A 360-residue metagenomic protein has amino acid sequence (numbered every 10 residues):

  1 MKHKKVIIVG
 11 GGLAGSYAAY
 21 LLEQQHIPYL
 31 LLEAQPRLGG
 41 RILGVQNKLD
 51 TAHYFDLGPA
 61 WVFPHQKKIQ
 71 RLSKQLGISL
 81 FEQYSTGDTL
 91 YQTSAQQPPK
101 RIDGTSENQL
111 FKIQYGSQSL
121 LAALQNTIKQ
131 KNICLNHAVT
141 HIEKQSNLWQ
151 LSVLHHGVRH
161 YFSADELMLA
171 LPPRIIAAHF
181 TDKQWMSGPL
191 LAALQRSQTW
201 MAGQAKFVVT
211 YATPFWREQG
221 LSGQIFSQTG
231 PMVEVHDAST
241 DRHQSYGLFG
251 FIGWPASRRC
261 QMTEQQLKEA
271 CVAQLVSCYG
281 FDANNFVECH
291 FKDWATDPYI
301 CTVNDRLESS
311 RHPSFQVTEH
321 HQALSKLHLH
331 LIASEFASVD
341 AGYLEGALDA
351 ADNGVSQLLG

Functional and structural regions predicted by a protein language model:
K4-L31: N-terminal Rossmann-like FAD-binding beta1-loop-alpha1 element of flavoenzymes
I7-V9, L32, V139, F162-I176: Short hydrophobic core segments
Y17, L221, G230-G360: Conserved flavin/dinucleotide-binding core of flavoenzymes
E23-L49: Glycine-rich FAD pyrophosphate-binding loop
Y54, Q70-L90, W216-L221, N284: A short alpha-helix-loop-beta-strand transition element characteristic of N-terminal alpha/beta dinucleotide-binding
P59-K67, T105-A123, T263-E264: Short beta-strand to alpha-helix junction loop
L135-Q150: A conserved short coil-to-beta-strand element within the FAD-binding core of flavoproteins
L169-L190: Flavin (primarily FAD) binding-site architecture
